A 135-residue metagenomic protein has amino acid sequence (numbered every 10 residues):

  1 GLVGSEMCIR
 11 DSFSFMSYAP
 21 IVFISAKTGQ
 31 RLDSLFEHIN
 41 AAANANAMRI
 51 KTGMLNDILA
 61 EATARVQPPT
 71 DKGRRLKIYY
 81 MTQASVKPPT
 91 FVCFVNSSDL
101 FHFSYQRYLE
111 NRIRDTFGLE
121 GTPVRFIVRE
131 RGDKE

Functional and structural regions predicted by a protein language model:
G1-G4, C8: Single conserved hydrophobic/aromatic residue that forms the stacking wall/gate of nucleotide- or nucleobase-binding
I9, Y105-L119: Short, non-transmembrane amphipathic alpha-helical segments
D11-M16, V66-P69: Short, conserved catalytic or adaptor-binding loops enriched in Gly and charged residues
F13-S25, F91-V92: Conserved beta-strand/loop subsegment of P-loop NTPase cores
V22-Q30, N96-D99, E130: G-domain G4 guanine-recognition motif of GTPases
K27-I39: Conserved GTPase G-domain signal focused on the G5
F36, N40-A43, A47-L109: Long, well-ordered amphipathic alpha-helical subdomains in the mid-to-C-terminal portions of large enzyme subunits
V95, R125-E135: Terminal-proximal interaction/regulatory segments of ATP-powered molecular machines
